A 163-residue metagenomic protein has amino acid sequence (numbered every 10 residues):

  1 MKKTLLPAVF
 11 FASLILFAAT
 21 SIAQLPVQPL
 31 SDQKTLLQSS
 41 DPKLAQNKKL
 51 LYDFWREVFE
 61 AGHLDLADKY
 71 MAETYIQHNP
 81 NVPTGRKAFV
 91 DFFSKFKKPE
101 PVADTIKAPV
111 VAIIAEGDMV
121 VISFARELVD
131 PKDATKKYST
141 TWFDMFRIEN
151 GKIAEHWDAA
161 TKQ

Functional and structural regions predicted by a protein language model:
M1-T4: Positively charged n-region of N-terminal signal peptides that target proteins for export
A8-A18: Bacterial N-terminal signal peptides
I22-E57, A61-K69, E73: Short, low-complexity N-terminal intrinsically disordered segments enriched in polar/charged residues
L51, G117-R126: A short hydrophobic beta-strand element
W55, N81-V82, A125-L128, A160: A mature extracytoplasmic/lumenal domain signature
L64-K69, E73-E116, T135: A solvent-exposed, acidic/Ser-Thr-rich amphipathic alpha-helical stretch
I113-V120, R147-I153: A short, structured loop/turn motif at beta-sheet edges
S139-Q163: Short beta-strand edge/turn micro-motifs at domain boundaries
